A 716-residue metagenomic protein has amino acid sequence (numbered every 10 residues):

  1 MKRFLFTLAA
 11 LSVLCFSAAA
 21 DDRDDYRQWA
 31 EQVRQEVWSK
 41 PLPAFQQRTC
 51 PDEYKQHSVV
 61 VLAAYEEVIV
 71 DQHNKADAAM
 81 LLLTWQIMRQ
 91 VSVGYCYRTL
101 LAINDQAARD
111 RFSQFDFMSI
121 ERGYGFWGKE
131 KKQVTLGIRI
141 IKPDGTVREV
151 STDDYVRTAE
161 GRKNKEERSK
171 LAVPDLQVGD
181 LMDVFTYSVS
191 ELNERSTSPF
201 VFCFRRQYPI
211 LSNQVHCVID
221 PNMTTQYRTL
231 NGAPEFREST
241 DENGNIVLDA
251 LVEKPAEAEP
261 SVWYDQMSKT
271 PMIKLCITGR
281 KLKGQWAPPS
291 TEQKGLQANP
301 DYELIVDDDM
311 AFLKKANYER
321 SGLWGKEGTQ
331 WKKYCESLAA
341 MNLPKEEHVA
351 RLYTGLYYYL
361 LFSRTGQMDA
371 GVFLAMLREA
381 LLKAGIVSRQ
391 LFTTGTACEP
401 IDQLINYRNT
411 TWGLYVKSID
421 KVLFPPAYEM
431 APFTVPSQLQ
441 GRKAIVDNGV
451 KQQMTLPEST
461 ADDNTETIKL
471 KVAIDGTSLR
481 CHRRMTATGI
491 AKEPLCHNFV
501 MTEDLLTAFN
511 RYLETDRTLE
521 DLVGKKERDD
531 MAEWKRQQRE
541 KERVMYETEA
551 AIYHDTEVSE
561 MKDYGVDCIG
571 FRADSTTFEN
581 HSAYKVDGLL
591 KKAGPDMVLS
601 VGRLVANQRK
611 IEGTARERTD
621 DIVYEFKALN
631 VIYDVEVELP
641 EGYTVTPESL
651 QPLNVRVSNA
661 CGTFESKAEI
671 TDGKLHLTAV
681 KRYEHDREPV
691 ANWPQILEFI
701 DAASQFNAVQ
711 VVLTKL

Functional and structural regions predicted by a protein language model:
M1-F4: Positively charged n-region of N-terminal signal peptides that target proteins for export
A10-A18: Hydrophobic h-region of N-terminal signal peptides that target proteins for export in Gram-negative bacteria
D21-L275, G279-R280, G284, P289-T291 (+7 more regions): Beta-strand-rich, non-transmembrane domain signature
Q133, S290-D369, A375, A384: Secondary-structure boundary elements
Y358-T365, A370-G371, R378, L382-Q390 (+3 more regions): Soluble catalytic regions of membrane-associated enzymes that act on cell-envelope and secretory-pathway components
T515, G565-D587, V605-I622, G662 (+3 more regions): Signature of soluble extracytoplasmic/periplasmic domains of secreted precursors and cell-surface proteins
V586-G594: Long, low-hydrophobicity ectodomains and other hydrophilic envelope-associated domains
R616-L716: C-terminal accessory domains/tails appended to large, multi-domain proteins
